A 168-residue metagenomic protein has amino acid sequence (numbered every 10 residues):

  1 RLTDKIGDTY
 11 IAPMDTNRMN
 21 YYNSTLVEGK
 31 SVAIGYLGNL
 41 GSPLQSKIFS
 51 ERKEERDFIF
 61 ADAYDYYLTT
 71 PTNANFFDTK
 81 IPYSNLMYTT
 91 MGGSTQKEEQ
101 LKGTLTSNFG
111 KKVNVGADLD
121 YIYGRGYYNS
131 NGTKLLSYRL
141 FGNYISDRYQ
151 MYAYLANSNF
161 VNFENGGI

Functional and structural regions predicted by a protein language model:
R1-K80: Acidic, small-polar-rich N-terminal luminal/periplasmic segments of exported/outer-membrane proteins
D15-R18, E28-A33, E99, Y121-Y123 (+2 more regions): Transmembrane beta-barrel architecture of outer-membrane proteins
G35, Y127-S137, F141-I168: Outer-membrane beta-barrel translocator/channel fold
R56-D62, T70-L105, G126-Y128: Short strand-turn segments of transmembrane beta-barrel domains in outer membranes, especially the first one or two
T79, G110, I145-Y149: Outer-membrane beta-barrel channels and translocator barrels
S84, V115, Y149-A153: Transmembrane beta-strands of outer-membrane beta-barrel proteins
L86-T90, L119-Y121, A153-N157: Transmembrane beta-barrel strands of outer-membrane/channel proteins
Q100-F141: Surface-exposed extracellular loop regions of Gram-negative outer-membrane beta-barrel proteins
